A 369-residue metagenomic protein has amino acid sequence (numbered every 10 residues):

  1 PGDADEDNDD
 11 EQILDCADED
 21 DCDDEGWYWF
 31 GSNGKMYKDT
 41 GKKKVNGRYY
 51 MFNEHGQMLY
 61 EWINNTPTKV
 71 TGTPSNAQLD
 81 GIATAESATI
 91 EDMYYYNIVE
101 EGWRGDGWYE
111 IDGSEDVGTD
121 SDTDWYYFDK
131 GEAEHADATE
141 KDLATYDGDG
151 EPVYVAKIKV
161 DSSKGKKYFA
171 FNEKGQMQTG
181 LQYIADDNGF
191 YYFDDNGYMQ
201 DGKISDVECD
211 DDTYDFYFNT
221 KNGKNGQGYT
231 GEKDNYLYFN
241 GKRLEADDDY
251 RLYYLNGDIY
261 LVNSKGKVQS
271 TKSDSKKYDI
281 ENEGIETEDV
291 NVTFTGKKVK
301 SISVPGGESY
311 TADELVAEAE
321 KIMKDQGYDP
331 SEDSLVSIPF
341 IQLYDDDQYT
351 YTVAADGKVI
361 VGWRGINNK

Functional and structural regions predicted by a protein language model:
P1-K369: Extracellular adhesion/carbohydrate-binding repeat motifs centered on closely spaced tryptophans
